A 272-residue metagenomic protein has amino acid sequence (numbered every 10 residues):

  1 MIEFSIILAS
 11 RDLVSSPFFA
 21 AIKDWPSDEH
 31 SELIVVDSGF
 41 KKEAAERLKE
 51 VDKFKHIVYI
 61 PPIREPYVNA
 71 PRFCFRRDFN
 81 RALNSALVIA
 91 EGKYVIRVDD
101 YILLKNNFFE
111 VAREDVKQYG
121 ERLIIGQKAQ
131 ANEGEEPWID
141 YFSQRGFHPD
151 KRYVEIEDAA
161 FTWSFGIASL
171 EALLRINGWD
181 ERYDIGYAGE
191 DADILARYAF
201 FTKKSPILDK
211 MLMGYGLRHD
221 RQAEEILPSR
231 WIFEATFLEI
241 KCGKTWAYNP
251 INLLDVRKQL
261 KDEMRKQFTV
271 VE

Functional and structural regions predicted by a protein language model:
E3-I7, E32, D193: Cell-envelope/extracellular polymer assembly enzymes that use nucleotide-activated donors
D12-P26: Short, well-formed alpha-helical segments that are part of the catalytic scaffolds of diverse glycosyltransferases
D37-L48, I63-P66, I102: A conserved acidic beta->alpha catalytic loop
R47, V51-V88: Active-site-proximal specificity loops/subdomain of glycosyltransferases
L87, K105-R182: Conserved catalytic core of nucleotide-sugar-dependent glycosyltransferases
V95: Short aromatic/hydrophobic "clamp" motif used to bind/position activated sugar donors
V98-D100: Catalytic metal- and UDP-sugar-binding loop of GT-A-like glycosyltransferases, i.e., residues flanking the conserved
R182-E272: C-terminal catalytic/acceptor-binding lobe
